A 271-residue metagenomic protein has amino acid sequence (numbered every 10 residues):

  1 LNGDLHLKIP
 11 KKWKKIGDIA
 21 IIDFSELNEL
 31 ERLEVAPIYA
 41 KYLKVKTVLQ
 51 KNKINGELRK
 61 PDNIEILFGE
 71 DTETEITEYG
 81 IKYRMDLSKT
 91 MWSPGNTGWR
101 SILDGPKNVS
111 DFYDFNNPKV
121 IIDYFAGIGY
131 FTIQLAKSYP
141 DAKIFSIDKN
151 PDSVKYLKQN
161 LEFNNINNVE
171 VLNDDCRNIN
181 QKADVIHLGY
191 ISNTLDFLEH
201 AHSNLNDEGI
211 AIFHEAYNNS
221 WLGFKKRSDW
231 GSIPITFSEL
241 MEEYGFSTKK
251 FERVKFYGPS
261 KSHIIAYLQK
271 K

Functional and structural regions predicted by a protein language model:
G3-K15, L30-N96: Non-catalytic substrate-recognition/targeting regions of SAM-dependent transferases
E34-Y39, Q134, D196-N204: A short acidic, amphipathic alpha-helical/loop segment
V45, P118, K182-I186: Local beta-strand N-terminus motif with an aromatic residue
I66-D141, P151, K155-Y156: Glycine-rich adenosyl-nucleotide cofactor-binding module
V120, K143, N168, I210: Residues at the starts of beta-strands that form the adenosine-phosphate
I147-V185, N193: S-adenosyl-L-methionine
L172-Y244, K249-E252, G258: S-adenosylmethionine
Y257-K271: Core SAM-dependent methyltransferase catalytic element
